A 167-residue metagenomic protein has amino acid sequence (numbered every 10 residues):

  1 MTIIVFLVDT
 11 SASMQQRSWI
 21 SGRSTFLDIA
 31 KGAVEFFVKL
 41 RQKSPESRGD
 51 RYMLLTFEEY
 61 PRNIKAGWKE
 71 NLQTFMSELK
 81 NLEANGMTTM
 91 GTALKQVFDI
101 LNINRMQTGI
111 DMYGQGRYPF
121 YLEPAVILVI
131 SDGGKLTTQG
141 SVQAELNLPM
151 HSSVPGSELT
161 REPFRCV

Functional and structural regions predicted by a protein language model:
M1-I4, S13-Y52: …and closely analogous acidic/polar surface helices at protein-protein or active-site interfaces in A-domain-like
M1-T2, S47-D50, E70, N85-T88 (+1 more regions): Eukaryote-biased feature marking scaffold/signaling PDZ-domain proteins and nuclear chromatin regulators
I4-F6, V129: Residue-level marker for buried hydrophobic side chains located in beta-strands that build the well-ordered beta-sheet
D9: Residues that scaffold, gate, or flank divalent-cation-dependent active/transport sites
M14-R17, I64, K135-S141: Extracytoplasmic/secreted cell-surface and envelope-processing proteins
Q16-R17, S47-N81, I100-I103, G109: Short beta-strand-loop
P45-E46, P61, G133-T137: Acidic, metal-coordinating catalytic cores used for nucleic-acid/nucleotide bond scission and strand-transfer chemistry
L82-E83, M87, T92-D99, M106-V126 (+1 more regions): VWA/integrin I-like adhesion module and closely mimicked acidic/polar interface patches used
